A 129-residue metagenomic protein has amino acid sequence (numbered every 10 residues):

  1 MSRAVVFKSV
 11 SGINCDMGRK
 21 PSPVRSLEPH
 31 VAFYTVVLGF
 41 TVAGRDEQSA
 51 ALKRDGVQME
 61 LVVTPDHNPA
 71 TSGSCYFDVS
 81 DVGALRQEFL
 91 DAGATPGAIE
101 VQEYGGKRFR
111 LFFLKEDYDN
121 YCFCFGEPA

Functional and structural regions predicted by a protein language model:
M1-V10, A92-A129: Vicinal oxygen chelate
M1-V31, Q58, G73-C75, G126-A129: N-terminal beta-strand motif that seeds the catalytic metal site of vicinal oxygen chelate
D16-S26, K53, D66-D91, F109-K115: Vicinal oxygen chelate
L27, Q48, V57, V82 (+1 more regions): A generic "binding-loop/recognition-motif" signal
H30-T35, F89, N120: Conserved active-site tyrosine of GNAT-family acetyltransferases
H30-V31, A50, M59, A94-A98: A generic "structured core" feature
V37-V42, G93-T95: Conserved acetyl-CoA-binding loop of GNAT-fold acetyltransferases
T41-G73, C122-E127: Conserved short beta-strand elements that form part of the metal-binding/catalytic scaffold of enzyme active sites
